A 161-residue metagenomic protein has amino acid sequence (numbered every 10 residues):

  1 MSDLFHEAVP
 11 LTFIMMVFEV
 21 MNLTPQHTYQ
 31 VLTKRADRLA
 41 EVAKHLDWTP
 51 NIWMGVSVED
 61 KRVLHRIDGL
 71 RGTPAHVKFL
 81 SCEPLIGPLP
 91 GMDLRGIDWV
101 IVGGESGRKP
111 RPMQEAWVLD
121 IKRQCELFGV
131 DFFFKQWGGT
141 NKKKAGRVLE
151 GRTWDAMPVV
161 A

Functional and structural regions predicted by a protein language model:
M1-G87, D98-M113: Core AdoMet radical
I86, P90-A161: Auxiliary Fe-S-binding modules of radical SAM enzymes
